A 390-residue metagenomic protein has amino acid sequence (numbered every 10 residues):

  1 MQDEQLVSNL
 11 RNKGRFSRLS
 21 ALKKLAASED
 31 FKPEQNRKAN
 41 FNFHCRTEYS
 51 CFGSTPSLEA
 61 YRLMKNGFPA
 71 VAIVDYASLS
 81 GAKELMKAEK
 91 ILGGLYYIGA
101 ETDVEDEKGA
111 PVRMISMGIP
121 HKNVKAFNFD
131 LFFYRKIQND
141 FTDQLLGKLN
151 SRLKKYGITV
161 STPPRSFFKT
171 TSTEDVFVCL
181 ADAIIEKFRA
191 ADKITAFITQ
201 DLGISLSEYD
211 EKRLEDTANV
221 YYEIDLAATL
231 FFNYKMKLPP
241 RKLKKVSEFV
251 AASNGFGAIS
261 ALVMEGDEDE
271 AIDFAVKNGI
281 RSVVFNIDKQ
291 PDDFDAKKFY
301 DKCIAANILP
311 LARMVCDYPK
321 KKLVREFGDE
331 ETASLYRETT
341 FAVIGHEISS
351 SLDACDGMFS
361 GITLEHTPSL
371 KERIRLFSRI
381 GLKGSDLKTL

Functional and structural regions predicted by a protein language model:
M1-N9, S17-K23, D143-K235: Extended, charge-rich helix/loop segments that form flexible, surface "patches" used to engage negatively charged
M1-P111, Q200, Y221-F256, L262-K322 (+1 more regions): An N-terminally biased module of ancient metal coordination in phosphate/nucleic-acid-related enzymes
T102-P163: Internal, well-ordered alpha/beta segment that forms a basic, Gly-enriched binding/recognition surface
A110-I137, A181-F232, E330-C355: Active-site gating loops and adjacent loop-to-helix segments of metal-dependent hydrolytic enzymes
F327: Active-site-adjacent "subsite" loops/lids of carbohydrate-active enzymes
